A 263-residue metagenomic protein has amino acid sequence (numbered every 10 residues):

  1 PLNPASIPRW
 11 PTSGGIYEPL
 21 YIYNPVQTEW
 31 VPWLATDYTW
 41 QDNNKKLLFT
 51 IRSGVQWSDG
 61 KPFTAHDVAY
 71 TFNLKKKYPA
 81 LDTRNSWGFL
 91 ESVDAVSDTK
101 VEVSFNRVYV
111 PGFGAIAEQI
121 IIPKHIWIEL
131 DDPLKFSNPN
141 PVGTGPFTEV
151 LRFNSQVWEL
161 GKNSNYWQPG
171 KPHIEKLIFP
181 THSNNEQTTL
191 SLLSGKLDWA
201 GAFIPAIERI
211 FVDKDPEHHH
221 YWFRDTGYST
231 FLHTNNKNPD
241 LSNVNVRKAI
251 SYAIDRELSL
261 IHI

Functional and structural regions predicted by a protein language model:
P1-D42, N73, V142-G143: N-terminal lobe/hinge region of extracytoplasmic solute-binding protein
P1-P11, L34-T36, K61, T83-R84 (+5 more regions): A structural "hinge/loop" feature
I22-E29, A117-P172, K176, E186: Gly/Pro-rich hinge or "lid" segments in bacterial periplasmic/extracellular proteins
T36-L81, V96, E102-S104, T188-S191 (+1 more regions): Aromatic- and charge-enriched surface segment that lines or borders ligand/interaction sites
T39, T50, R84-I128: Surface-exposed binding/hinge segments that line and control ligand-binding clefts or catalytic entry sites
R52, N138, N165-I210, Y252: Ligand-site clamp/hinge motif
T64-T71, D98-S104, G145-P146, H173-K176 (+2 more regions): Alpha-helical secondary-structure segments
W87, R209-W222: Ligand-binding "clamshell"
